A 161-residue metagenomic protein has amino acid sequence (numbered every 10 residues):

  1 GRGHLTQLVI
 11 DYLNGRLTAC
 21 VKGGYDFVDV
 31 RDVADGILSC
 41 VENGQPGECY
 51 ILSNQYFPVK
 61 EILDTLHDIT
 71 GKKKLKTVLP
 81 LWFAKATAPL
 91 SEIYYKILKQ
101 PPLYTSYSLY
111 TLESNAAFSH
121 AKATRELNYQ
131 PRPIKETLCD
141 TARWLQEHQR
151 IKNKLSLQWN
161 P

Functional and structural regions predicted by a protein language model:
G1-D26: NAD(P)-dependent short-chain dehydrogenase/reductase
Y25-V33: A conserved structural motif in NAD(P)-dependent oxidoreductases
F27, Y56, A117: Short aromatic/basic micro-patch
G36-L103, H120, L138-P161: Mid/C-terminal beta-alpha module of Rossmann-like enzyme folds, strongest in SDR-family dehydrogenases/epimerases
E126-Q130: Aromatic-glycine-rich donor-binding/catalytic loop that engages nucleotide-sugar donors across glycosyltransferases
